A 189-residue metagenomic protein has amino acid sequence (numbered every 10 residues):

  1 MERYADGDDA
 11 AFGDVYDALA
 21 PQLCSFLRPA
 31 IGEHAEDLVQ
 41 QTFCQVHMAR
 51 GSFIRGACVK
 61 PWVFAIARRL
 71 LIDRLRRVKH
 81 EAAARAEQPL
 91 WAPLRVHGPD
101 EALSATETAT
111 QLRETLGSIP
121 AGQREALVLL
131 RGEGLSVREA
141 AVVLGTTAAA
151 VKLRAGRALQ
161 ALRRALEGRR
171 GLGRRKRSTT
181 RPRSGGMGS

Functional and structural regions predicted by a protein language model:
R3, P89, V143-G145, L159-S189: C-terminal edge and immediately downstream basic/flexible tail or linker adjoining helix-turn-helix-like DNA-binding
A5-D14, C24-Q41, A148: Short, charged helix-capping/linker segments at alpha-helix termini
D14-E33, A49, L116, G168: Amphipathic, Lys/Arg- and hydrophobic-enriched alpha-helical face
D37-C44, A57-R69: Structural recognition of an alpha-helix C-terminal capping motif at a helix-to-coil junction
M48-R55, A65-E87, A105: Arg/Lys-rich amphipathic alpha helix in sigma70-family domain 2
R68, I72, G132, R138 (+1 more regions): DNA-recognition helix of helix-turn-helix
D73, E81-A109, S136, S178-G186: Internal acidic/polar
A126-L130: A short pre-motif secondary-structure segment
